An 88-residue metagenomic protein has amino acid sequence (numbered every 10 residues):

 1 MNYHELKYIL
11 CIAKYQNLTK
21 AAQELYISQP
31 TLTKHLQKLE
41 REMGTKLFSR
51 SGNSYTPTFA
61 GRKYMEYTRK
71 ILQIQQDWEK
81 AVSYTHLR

Functional and structural regions predicted by a protein language model:
L10-S28: Short helix-boundary/capping micro-motifs
E24-L25, M43, Y64: Core residues of bacterial helix-turn-helix
L36: DNA major-groove recognition helix of helix-turn-helix
E40-P57: A short LG(V/I)-centered, amphipathic sequence patch enriched for acidic residue(s) preceding the LG motif
A60-I74: Short, solvent-exposed amphipathic helices
T85-R88: Conserved small/polar residues in nucleotide/adenosyl-binding loops
